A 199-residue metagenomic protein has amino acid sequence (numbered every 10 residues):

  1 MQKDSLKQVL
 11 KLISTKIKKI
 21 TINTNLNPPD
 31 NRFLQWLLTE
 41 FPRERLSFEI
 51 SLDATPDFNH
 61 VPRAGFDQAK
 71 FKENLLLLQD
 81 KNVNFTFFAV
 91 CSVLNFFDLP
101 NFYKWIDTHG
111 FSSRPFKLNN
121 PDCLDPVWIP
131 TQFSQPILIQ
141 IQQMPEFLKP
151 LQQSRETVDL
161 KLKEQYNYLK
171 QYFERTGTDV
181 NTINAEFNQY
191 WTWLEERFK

Functional and structural regions predicted by a protein language model:
M1-D4, I13-R32, F41-K72, N84-V93 (+1 more regions): Core AdoMet radical
L6-K11, D30-Q35, D67-L76, L99-K104 (+1 more regions): Well-ordered, non-membrane alpha-helical segments in soluble/globular domains
R43, N74-F85, H109, M144-L151: A structural motif corresponding to the C-terminal end of an alpha-helix and its immediate exit/capping segment
V93-H109: Catalytic cores of alpha/beta
C123-Q143: PAPS-dependent sulfotransferase catalytic core
Q142-K199: Radical SAM enzyme core and accessory elements
